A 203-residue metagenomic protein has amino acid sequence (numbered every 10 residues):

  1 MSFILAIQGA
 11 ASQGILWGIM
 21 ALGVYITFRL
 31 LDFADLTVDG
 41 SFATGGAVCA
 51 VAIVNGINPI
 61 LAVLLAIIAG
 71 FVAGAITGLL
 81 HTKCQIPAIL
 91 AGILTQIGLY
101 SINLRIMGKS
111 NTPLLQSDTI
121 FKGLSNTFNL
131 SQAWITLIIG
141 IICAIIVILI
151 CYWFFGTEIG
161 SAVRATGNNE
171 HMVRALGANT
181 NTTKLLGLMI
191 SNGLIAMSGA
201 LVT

Functional and structural regions predicted by a protein language model:
M1-M20, V48, N55-L61, A133: Membrane-interfacial amphipathic/re-entrant helices at transmembrane-helix boundaries
I15, G40, I60-I68, L90 (+2 more regions): Hydrophobic alpha-helical transmembrane segments
I26, V51, N55, A75 (+4 more regions): Membrane-interface helix caps of multi-pass small-molecule transporters
I26-A34, A196-T203: Non-cytoplasmic
R29-G45, L80-L94, A162, L186: Short, non-helical or kinked segments that cap or interrupt transmembrane helices
I57-I97, A144-I145: Alpha-helical transmembrane segments within multi-pass membrane transporters and channels
A73, Q132-T203: Helix-loop-helix "hairpin" substructures at the membrane interface of multi-pass membrane proteins
A88, G92-G156, L185-L186: Transmembrane helix-bundle core of multi-pass membrane transporters and related energy-transducing complexes
